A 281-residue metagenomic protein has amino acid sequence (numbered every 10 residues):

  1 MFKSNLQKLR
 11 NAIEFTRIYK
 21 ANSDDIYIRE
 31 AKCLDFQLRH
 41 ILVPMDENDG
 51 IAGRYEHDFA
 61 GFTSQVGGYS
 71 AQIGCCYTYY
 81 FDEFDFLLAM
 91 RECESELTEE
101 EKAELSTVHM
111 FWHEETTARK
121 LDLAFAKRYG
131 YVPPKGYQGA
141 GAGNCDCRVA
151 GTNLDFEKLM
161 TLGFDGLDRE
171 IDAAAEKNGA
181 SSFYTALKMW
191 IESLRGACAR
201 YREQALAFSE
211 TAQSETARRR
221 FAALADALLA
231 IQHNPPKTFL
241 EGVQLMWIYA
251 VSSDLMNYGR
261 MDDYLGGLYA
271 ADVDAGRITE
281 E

Functional and structural regions predicted by a protein language model:
M1-A174: Long, non-catalytic protein-protein interaction scaffolds
T161-E281: Structured, charged N-terminal subsegments at the starts of enzyme catalytic cores and at intra-chain domain/subunit
